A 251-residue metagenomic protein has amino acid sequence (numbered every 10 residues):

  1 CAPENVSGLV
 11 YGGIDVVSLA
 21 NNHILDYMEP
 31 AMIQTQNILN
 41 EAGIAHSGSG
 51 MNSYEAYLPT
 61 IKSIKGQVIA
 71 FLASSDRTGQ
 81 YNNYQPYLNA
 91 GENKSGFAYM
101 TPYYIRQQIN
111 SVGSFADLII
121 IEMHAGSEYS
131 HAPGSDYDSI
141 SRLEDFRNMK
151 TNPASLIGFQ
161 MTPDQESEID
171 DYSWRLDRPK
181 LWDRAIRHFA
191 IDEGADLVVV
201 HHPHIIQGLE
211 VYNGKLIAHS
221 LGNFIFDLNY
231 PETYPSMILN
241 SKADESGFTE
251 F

Functional and structural regions predicted by a protein language model:
C1-F251: Acidic, metal/ion-coordinating pockets
